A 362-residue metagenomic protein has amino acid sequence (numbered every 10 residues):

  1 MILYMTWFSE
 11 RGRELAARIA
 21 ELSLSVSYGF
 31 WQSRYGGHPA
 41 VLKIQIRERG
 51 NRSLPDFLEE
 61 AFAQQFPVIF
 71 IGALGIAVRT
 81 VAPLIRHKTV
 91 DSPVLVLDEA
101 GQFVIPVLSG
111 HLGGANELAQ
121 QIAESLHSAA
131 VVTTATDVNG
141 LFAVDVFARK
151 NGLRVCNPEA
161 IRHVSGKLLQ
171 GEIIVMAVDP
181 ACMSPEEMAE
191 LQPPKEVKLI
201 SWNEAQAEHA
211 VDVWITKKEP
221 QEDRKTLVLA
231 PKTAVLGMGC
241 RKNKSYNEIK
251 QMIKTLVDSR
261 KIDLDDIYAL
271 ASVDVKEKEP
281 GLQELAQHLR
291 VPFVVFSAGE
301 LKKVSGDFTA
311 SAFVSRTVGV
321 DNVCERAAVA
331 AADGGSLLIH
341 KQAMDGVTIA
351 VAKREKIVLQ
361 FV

Functional and structural regions predicted by a protein language model:
M1-G36, Q342-V347, A352, I357-V362: N-terminal basic/disordered segments at the start of proteins
L3, N139-G140, F296-G299: Catalytic phosphate-donor-binding core of small-molecule kinases
G12-S25, W31-G37, N51-S53, F57 (+6 more regions): Conserved mixed alpha/beta catalytic, RNA-binding, or beta-rich assembly cores of soluble enzyme, regulatory
I44, E48-R52: Metallocofactor- and cofactor-centric catalytic cores in central/energy metabolism, strongly enriched
I71-A73, V318: Active-site nucleophile and cofactor-binding loops and adjacent substrate-binding regions of central metabolic enzymes
Q102, A143-D145, S305-T309, A350: Short secondary-structure transition/capping segments
V211-Q221, T226-L229, A327-V362: C-terminal edge-of-domain segments
T255, D266-I267, A271-A328, A332-L337 (+1 more regions): C-terminal non-catalytic interaction/assembly regions of soluble proteins
